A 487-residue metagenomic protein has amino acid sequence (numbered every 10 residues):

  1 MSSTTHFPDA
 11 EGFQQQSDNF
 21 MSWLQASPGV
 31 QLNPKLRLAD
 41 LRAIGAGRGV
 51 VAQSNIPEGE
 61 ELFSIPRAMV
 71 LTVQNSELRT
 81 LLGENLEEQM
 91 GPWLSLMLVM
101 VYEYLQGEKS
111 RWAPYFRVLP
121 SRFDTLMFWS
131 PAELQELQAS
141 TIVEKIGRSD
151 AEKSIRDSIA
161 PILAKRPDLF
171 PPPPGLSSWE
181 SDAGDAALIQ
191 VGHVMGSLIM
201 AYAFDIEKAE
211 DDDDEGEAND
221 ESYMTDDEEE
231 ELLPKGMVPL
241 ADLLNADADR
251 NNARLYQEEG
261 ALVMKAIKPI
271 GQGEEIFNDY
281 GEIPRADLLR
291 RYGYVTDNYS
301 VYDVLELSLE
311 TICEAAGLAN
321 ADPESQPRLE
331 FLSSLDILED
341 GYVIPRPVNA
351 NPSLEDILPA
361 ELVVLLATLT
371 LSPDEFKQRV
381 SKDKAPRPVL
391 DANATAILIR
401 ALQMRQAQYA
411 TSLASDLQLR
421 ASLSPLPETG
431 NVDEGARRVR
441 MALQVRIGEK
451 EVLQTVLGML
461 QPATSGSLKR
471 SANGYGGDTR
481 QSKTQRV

Functional and structural regions predicted by a protein language model:
S2-M69, Q74-E77, R117-V487: Long, positively charged leader/targeting segments at protein N-termini
M69-L71, S76-W129: Eukaryotic helix-linker segments that join adjacent hydrophobic helices
